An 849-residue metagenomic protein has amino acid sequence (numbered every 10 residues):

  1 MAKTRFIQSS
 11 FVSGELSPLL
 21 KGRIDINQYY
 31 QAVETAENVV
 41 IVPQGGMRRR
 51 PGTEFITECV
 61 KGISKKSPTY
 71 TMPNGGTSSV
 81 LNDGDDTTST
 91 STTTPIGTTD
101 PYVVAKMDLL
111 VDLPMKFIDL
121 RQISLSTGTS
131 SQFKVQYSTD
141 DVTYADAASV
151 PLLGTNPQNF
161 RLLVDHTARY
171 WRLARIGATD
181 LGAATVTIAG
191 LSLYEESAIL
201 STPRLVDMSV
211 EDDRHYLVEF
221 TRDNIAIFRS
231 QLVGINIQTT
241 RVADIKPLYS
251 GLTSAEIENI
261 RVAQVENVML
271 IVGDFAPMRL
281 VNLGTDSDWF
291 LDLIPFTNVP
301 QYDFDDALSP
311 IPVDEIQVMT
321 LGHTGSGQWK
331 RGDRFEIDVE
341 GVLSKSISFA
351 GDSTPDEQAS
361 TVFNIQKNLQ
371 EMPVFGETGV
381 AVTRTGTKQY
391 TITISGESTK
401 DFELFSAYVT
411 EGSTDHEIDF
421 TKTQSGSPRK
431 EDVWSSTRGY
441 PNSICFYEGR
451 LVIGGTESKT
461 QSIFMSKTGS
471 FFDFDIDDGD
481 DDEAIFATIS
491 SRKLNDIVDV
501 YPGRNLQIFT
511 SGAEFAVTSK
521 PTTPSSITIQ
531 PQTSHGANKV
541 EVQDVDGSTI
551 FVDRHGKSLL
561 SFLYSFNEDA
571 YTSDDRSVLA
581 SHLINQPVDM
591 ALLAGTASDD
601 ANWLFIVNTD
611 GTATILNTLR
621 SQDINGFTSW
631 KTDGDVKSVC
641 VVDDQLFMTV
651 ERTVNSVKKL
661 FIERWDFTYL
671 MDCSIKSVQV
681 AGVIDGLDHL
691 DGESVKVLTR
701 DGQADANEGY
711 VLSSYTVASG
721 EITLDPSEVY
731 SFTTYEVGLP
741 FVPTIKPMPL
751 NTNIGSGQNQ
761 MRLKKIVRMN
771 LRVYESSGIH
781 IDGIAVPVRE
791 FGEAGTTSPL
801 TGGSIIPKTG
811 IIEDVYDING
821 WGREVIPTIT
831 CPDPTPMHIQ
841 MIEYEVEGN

Functional and structural regions predicted by a protein language model:
M1-Y70, S79, D85, S197-T240 (+7 more regions): N-terminal beta-propeller domains
V42, E54-F55, C59-L110, S124-G128 (+2 more regions): Disordered, acidic Ser/Thr/Pro-rich linker "stalks" and the adjacent N-terminal cap of the next globular domain
P101-K106, L110-A148, N156-D165, Y170-W171 (+7 more regions): Extended, beta-strand-rich, solvent-exposed assembly scaffolds of outer structural proteins
A174-G182, I829-D833: Short beta-strand-plus-loop segments that form exposed binding edges in beta-rich domains
P247, T253-D305: Hydrophobic or amphipathic alpha-helical targeting/insertion segments
T383-P428: Acidic, small/polar residue-enriched beta-strand/turn segments
G426-V433, V717-Q758, C831-E847: Surface-exposed interaction regions enriched in Ser/Thr/Asp/Glu that occur as long low-complexity tracts or repetitive
R450, S491-K696, D701: Beta-sheet-dominated scaffold domains
